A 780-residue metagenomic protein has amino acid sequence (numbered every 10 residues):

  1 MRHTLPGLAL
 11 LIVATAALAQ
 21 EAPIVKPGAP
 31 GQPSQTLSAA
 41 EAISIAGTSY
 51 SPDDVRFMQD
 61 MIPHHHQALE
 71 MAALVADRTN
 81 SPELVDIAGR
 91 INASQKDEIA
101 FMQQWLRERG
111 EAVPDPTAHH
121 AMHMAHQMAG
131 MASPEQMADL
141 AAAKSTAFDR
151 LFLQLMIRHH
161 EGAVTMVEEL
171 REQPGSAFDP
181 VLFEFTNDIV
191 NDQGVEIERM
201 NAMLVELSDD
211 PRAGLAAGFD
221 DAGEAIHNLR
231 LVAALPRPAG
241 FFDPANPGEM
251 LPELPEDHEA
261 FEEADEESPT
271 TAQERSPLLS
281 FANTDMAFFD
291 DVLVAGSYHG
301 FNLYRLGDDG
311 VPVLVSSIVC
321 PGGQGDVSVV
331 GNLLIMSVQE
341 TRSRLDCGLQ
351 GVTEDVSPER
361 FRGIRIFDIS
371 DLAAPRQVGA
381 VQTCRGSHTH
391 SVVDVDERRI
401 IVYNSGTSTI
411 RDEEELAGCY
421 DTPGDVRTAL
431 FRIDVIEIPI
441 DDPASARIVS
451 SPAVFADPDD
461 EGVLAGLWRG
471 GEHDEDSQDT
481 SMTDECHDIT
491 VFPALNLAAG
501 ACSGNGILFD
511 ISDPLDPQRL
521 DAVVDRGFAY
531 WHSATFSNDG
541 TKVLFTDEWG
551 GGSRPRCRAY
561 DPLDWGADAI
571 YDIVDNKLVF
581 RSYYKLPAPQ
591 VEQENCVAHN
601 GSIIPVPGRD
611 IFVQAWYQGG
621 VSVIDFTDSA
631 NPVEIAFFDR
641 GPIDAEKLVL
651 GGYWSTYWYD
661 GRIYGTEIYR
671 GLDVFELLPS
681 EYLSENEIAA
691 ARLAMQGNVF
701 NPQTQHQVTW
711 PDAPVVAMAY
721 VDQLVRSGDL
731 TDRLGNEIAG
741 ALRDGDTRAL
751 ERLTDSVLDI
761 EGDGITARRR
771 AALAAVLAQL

Functional and structural regions predicted by a protein language model:
M1-L8: Bacterial N-terminal signal peptides that target proteins for export
I12, L106, I197, N201-S208 (+3 more regions): C-terminal alpha-helix/helix-terminus motif
A14-A16: N-terminal signal peptide c-region/cleavage motif recognized by signal peptidases
Q20-D209: All-alpha RGS (Regulator of G-protein Signaling) helical domain and cognate RGS-like helical scaffolds
T48-S49, A142-A143, T480, E592 (+1 more regions): Short helix-capping and inter-helix turn/linker motifs at the boundaries of alpha-helical repeat units
L155-R158, G162, E169-E172, I603 (+4 more regions): Short basic/hydrophobic patches in alpha-helices and adjacent helix-turn junctions that form amphipathic surface motifs
D209-Q723: Feature marking well-ordered beta-strand scaffolds used for ligand recognition
E687-L780: Soluble extracellular-acting proteins and domains
